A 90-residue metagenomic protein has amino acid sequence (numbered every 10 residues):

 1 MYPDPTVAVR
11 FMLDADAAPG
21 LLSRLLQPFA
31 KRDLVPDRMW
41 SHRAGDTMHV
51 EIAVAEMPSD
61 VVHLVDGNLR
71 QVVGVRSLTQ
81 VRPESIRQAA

Functional and structural regions predicted by a protein language model:
M1-A90: A conserved regulatory-domain signal marking ACT and ACT-like small-molecule sensing domains and adjacent regulatory
